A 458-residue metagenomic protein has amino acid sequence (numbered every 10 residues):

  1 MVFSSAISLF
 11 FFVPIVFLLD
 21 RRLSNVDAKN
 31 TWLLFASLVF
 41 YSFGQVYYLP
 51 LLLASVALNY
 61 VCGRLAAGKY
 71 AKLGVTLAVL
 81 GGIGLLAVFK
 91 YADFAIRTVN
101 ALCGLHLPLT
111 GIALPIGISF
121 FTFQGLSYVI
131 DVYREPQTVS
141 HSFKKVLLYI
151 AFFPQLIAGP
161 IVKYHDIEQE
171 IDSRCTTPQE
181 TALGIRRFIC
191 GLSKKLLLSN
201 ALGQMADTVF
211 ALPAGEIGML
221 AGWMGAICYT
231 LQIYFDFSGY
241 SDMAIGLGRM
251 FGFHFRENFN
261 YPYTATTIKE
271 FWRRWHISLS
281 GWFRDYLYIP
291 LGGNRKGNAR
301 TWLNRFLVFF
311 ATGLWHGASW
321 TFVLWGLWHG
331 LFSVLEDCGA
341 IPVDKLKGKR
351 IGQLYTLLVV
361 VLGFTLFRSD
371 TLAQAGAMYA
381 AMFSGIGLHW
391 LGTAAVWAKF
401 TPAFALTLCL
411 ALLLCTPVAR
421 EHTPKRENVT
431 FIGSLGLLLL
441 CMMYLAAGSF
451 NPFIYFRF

Functional and structural regions predicted by a protein language model:
M1-A411, V418-R457: Membrane-embedded transmembrane alpha-helical bundles that form the catalytic cores of multi-pass lipid-modifying
